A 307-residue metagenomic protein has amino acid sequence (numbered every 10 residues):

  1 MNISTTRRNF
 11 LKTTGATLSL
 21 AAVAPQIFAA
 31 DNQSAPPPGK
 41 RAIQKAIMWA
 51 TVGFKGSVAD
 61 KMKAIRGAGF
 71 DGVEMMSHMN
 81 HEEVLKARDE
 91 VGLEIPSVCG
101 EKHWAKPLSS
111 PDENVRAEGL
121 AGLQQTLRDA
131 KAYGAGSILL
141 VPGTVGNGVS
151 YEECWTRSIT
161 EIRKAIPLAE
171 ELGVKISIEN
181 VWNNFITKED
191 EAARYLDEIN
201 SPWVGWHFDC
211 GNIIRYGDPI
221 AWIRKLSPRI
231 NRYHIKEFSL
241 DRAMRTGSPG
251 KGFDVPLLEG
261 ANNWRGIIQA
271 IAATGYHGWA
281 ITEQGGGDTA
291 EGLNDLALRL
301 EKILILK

Functional and structural regions predicted by a protein language model:
N2-A132, E170, S201, G205 (+6 more regions): N-terminal pre-domain/capping segments
T14-A22, S109-G205, R215, R265: Active-site acidic/histidine proton-transfer and metal-coordination neighborhood in alpha/beta enzyme cores
V52-S57, G72-V84, P107-L108, G146-S150 (+4 more regions): Acidic-and-aromatic substrate-binding clefts and catalytic sites of carbohydrate-active enzymes
R66, V98, R163-A261, R265-I268: Acidic/histidine-rich catalytic cores of soluble enzymes
F70, A135, I230, Y276-H277: A structural motif
I271: C-terminal "capping" alpha-helix adjacent to the active site of nucleotide-linked donor transferases in cell-envelope
W279-Q284: Short acidic/histidine-rich active-site segments
